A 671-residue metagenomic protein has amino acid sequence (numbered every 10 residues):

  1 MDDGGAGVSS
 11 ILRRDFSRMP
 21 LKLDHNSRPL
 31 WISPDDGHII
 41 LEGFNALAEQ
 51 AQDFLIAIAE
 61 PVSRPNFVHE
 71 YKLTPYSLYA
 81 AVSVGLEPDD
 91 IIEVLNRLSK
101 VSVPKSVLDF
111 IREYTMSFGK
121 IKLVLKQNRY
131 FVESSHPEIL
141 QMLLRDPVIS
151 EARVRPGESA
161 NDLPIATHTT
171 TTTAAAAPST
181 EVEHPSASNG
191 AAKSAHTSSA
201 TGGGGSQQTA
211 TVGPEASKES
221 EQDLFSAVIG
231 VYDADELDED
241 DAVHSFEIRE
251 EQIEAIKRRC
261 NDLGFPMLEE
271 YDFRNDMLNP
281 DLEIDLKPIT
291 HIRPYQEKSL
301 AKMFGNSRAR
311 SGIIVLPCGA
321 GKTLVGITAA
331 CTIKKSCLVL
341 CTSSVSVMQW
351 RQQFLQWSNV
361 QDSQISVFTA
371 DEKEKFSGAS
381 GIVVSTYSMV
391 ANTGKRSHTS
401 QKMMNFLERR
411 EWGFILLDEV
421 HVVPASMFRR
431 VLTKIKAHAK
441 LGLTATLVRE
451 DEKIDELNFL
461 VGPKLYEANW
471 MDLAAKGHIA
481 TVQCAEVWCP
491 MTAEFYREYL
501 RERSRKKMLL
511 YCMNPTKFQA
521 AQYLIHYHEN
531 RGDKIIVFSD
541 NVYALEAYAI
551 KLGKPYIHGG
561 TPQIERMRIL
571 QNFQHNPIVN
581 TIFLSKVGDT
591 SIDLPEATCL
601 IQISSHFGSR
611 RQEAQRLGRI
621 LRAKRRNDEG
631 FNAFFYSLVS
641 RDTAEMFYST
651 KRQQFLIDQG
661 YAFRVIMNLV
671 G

Functional and structural regions predicted by a protein language model:
F273-V315: Conserved pre-motif I regulatory segment
N306-A330: Walker A/P-loop
A330, Y499-D540, E546-I550: Conserved interdomain hinge at the start of the Helicase C-terminal
S344-D371: Conserved helix-turn-beta segment of the N-terminal RecA-like "Helicase ATP-binding" lobe in SF1/SF2 helicases
E372-F376, K534-F538, Y543-A547, G553-D589: Conserved helicase ATPase core of P-loop NTP-dependent helicases/translocases
G413-F414, E419-A485, L656: Post-DEXD/H (motif II) to motif III coupling segment of the RecA-like Helicase ATP-binding lobe
L447, F607-F635: Conserved SF2 helicase motif VI
F583, T590-S605, F634-S637: A short beta-strand element within the Helicase C-terminal
